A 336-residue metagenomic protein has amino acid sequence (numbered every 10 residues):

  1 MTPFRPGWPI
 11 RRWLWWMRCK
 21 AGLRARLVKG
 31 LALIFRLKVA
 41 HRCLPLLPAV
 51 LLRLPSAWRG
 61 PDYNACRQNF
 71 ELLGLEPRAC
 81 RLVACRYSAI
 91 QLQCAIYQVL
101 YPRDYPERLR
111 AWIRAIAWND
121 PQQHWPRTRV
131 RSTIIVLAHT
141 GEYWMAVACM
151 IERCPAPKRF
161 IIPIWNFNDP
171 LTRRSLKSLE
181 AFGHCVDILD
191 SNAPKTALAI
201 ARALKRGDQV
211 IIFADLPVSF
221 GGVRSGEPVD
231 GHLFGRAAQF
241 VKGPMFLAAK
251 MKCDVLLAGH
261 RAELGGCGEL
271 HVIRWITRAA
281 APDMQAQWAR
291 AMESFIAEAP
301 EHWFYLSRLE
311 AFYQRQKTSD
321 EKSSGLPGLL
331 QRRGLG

Functional and structural regions predicted by a protein language model:
T2-L137, E142, S175-K177: Membrane-anchoring hydrophobic helices of lipid-metabolizing enzymes
R53-L54, P163, V186-D187, D230-L233 (+1 more regions): Short, contiguous strand/loop micro-motifs
A65, N168, A237-V241: Active-site metal-coordination segments of metallo-dependent hydrolases
A115-D120, C185-N192, T277: Short acidic-hydrophobic, aromatic-tinged amphipathic segments that line or gate anion-handling sites
W118, F160-P163, V272: Generic preference for hydrophobic
R129-S191, S225: Catalytic core of membrane glycerolipid acyltransferases/transacylases, capturing the structured, soluble-facing
E152, F182, P194-G336: Non-catalytic C-terminal accessory region of glycerolipid acyltransferases and related lyso-lipid remodeling enzymes
